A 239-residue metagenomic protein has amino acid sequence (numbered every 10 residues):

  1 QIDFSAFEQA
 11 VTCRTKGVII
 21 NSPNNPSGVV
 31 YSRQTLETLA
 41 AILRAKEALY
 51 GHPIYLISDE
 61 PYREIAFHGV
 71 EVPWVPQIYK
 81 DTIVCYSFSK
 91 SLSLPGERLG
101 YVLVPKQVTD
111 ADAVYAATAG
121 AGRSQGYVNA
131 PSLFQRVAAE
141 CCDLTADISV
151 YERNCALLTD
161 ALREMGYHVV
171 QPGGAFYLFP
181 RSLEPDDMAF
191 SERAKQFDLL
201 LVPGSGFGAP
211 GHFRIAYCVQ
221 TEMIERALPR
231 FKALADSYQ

Functional and structural regions predicted by a protein language model:
Q1-Q239: PLP-dependent class I/II
